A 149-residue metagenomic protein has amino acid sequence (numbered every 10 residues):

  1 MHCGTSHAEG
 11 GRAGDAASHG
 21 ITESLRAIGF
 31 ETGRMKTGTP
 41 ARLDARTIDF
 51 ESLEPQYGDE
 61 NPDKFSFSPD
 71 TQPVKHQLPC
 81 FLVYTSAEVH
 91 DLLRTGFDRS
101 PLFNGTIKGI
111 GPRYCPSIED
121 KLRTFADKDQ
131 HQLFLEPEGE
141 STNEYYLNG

Functional and structural regions predicted by a protein language model:
M1-G4: Flavin (primarily FAD) binding-site architecture
A8-A16: Aromatic/His-enriched, Gly/Pro-containing loop or helix-boundary segments that lie immediately adjacent to catalytic
S18, E23-N148: An anion/pyrophosphate-binding glycine-rich loop and adjacent beta-alpha core in soluble alpha-beta enzymes
